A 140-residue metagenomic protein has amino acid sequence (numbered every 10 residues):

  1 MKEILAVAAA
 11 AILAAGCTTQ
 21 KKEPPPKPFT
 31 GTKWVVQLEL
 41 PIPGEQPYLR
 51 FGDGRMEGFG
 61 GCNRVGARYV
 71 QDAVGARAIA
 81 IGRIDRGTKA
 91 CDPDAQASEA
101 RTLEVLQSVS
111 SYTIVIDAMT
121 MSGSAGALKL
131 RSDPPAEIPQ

Functional and structural regions predicted by a protein language model:
M1-A15: Sec-dependent bacterial lipoprotein signal peptides
L5-A6, C17-Q140: Lipid interaction determinants
